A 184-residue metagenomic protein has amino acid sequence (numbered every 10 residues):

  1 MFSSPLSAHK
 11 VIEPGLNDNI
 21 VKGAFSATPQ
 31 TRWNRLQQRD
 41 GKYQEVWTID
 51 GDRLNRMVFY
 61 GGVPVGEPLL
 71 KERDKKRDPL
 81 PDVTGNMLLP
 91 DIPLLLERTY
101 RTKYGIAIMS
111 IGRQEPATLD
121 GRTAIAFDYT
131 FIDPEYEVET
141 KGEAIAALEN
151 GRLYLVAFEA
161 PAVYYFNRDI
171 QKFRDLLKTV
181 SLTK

Functional and structural regions predicted by a protein language model:
M1-R73, R77, L94-L95, R101-S110 (+4 more regions): N-terminal targeting sequences that direct proteins away from the cytosol to non-cytosolic compartments
